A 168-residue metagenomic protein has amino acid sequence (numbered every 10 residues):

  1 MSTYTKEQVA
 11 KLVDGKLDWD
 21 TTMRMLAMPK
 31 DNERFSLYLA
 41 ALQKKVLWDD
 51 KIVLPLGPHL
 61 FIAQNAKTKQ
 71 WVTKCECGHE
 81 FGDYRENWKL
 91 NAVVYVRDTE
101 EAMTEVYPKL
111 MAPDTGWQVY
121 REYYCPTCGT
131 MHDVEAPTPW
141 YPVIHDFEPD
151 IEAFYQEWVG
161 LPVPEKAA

Functional and structural regions predicted by a protein language model:
M1-Y120, T130-A168: N-terminal pre-domain and mature-chain start segments
